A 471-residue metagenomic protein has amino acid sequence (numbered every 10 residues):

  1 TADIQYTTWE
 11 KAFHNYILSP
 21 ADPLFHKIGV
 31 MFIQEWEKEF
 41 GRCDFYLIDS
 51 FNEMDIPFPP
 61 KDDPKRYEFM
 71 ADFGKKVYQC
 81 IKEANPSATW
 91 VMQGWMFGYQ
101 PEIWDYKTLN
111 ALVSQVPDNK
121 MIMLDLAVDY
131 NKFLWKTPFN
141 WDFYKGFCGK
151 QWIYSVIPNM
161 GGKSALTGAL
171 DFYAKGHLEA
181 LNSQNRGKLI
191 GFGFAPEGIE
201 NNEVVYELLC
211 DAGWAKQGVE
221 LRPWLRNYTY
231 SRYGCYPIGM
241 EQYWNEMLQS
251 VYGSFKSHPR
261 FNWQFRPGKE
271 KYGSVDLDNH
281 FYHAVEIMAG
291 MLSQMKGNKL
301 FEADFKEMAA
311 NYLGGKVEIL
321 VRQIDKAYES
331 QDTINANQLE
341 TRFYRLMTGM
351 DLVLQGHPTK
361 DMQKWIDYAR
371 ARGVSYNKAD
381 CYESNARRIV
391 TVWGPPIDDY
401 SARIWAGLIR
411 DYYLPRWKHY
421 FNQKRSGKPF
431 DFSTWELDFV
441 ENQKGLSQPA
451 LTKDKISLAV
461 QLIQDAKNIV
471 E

Functional and structural regions predicted by a protein language model:
T1-L248, G253, R266-D278, Y282 (+2 more regions): Catalytic-core regions of glycoside hydrolase
V275-M288, L292-M295: Polar/charged low-complexity regulatory segments
G297-K306: Repeat-mediated protein-protein interaction surfaces in helical alpha-solenoids
W405-E471: Extended, compositionally biased alpha-helical segments that mediate assembly or anchoring
